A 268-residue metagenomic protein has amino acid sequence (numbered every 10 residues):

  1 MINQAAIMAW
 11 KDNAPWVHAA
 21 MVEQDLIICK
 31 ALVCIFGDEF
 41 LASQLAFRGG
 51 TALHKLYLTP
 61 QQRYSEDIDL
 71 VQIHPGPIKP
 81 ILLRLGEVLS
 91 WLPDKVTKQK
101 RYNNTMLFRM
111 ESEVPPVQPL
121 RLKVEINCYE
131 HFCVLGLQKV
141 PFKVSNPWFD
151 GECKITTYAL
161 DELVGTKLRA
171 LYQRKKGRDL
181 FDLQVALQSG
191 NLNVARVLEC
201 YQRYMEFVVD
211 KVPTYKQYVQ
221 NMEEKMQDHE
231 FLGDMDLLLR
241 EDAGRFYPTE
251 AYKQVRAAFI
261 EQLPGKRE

Functional and structural regions predicted by a protein language model:
M1-L45, L56-R63, I68, Q72-E268: Structured mid-to-C-terminal alpha-helical surface segments
F47-A52: Glycine-rich beta-strand-to-loop/alpha-helix junction loops that act as flexible
